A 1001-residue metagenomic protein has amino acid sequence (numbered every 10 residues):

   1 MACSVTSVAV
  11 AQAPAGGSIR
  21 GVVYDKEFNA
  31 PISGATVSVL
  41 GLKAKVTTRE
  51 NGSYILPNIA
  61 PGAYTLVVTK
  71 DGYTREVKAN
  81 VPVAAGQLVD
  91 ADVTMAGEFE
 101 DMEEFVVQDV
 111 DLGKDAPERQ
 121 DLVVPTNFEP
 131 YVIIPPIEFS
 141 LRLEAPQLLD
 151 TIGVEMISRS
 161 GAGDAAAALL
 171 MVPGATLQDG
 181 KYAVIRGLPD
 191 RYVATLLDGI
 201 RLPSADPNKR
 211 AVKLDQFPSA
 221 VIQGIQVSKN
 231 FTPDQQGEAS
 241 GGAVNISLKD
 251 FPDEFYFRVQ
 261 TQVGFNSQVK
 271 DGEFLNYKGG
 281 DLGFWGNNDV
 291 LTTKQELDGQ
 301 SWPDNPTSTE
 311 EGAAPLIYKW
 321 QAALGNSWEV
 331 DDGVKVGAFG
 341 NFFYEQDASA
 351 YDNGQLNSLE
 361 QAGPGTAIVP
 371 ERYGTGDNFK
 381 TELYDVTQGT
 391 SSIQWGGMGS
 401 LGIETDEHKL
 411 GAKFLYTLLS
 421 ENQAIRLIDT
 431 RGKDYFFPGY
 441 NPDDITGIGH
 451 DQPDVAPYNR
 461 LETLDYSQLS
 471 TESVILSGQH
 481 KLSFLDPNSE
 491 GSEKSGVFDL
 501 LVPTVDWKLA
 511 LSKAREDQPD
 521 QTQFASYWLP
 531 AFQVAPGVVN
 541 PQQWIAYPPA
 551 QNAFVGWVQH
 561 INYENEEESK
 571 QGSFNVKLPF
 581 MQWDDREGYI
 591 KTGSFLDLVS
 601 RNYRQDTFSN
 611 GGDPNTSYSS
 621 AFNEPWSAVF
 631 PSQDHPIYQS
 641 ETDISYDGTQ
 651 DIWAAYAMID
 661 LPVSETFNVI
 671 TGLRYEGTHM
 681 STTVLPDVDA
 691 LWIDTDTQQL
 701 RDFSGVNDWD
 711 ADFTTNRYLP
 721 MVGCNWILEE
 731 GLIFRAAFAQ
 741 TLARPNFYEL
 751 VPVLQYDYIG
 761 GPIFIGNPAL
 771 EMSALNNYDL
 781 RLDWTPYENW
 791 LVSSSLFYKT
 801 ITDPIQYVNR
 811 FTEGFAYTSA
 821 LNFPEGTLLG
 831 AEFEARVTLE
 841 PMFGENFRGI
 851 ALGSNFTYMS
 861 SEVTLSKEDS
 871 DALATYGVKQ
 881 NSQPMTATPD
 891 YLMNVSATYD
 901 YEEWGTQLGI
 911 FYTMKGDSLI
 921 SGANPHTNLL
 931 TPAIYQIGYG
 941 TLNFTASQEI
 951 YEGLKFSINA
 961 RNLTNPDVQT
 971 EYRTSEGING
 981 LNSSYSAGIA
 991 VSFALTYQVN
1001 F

Functional and structural regions predicted by a protein language model:
V8-P117: Periplasm-facing N-terminal accessory domains of Gram-negative outer-membrane beta-barrel systems
V81, Q87, E104-R186, D190 (+2 more regions): Periplasmic N-terminal accessory/gating domains of Gram-negative outer-membrane beta-barrel systems
I200-R201, N422, S600-N602, E624-V629 (+7 more regions): Surface-exposed extracellular loop regions of Gram-negative outer-membrane beta-barrel proteins, predominantly
F251-Y256, E329-A338, E404-E407, S483-D506 (+10 more regions): Short loop/turn motifs that connect adjacent beta-strands in outer-membrane beta-barrel proteins
P303-D434, N459, S470-V474, P720-G723: Transmembrane beta-barrel wall of Gram-negative outer-membrane proteins
P453-S473, S477, S640-W653, F713 (+8 more regions): Outer-membrane beta-barrel signature, preferentially recognizing the C-terminal barrel domain of Gram-negative
L791-I805, Y817-G922: Gram-negative outer-membrane beta-barrel transporters
I850, T913-A923, S947-F1001: C-terminal beta-signal and adjacent terminal beta-strands/loops of Gram-negative outer-membrane beta-barrel proteins
